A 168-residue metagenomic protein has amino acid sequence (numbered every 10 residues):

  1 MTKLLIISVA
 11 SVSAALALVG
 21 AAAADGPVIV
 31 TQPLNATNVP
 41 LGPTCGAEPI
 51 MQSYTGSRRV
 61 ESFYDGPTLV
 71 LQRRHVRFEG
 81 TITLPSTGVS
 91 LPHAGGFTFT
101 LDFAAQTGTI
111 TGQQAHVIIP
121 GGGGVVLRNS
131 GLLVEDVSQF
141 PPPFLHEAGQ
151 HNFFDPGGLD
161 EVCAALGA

Functional and structural regions predicted by a protein language model:
T2-V12: Sec-dependent N-terminal signal peptides
A14-A22: C-terminal segment of classical bacterial N-terminal signal peptides
A24-A168: Beta-strand-enriched cores of mature, soluble protein domains
